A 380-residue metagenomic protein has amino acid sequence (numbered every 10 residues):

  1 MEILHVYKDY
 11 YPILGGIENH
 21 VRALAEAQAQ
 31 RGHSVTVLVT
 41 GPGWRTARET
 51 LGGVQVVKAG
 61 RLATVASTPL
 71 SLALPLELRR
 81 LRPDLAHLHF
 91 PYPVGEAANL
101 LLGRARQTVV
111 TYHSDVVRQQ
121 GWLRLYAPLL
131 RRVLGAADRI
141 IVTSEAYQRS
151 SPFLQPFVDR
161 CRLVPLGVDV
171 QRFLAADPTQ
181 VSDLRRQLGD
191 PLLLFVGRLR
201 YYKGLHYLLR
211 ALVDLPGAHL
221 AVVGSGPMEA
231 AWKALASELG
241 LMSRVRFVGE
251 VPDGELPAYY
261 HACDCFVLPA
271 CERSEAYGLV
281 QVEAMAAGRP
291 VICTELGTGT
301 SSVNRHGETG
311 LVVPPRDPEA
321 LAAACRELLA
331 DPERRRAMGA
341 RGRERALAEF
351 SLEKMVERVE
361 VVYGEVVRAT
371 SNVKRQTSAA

Functional and structural regions predicted by a protein language model:
V6-A66: N-terminal strand-loop element at the rim of the active site of nucleotide-sugar-dependent glycosyltransferases
N19, A23, P191-D214, P227-A234 (+3 more regions): A conserved mid-protein helix/loop that constitutes part of the nucleotide-sugar donor-binding site
L88-G95: Short His-centered aromatic/hydrophobic patch
L134, E250-V251, A258-C263: Short alpha-helical donor nucleotide-sugar binding micro-motif in glycosyltransferases
G135-A175: A short, active-site helix/loop in glycosyltransferases that binds the activated sugar's phosphate group
K233-V251: Nucleotide-activated donor-binding/catalytic signature segment of Leloir-type glycosyltransferases, i.e., the conserved
A286, P290-T294: Short hydrophobic beta-strand element within catalytic cores of glycosyltransferases and related nucleotide-activated
R305-G307, L311-P318, E327-E333: Conserved acidic donor-binding segment of nucleotide-sugar-dependent glycosyltransferases
